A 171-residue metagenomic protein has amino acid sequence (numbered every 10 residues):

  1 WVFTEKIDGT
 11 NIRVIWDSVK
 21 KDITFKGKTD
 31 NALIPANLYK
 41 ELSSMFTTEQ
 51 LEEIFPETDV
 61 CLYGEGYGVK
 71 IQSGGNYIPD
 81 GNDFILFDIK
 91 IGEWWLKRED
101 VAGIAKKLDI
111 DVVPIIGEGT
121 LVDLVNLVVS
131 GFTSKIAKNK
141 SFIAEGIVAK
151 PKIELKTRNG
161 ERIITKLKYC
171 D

Functional and structural regions predicted by a protein language model:
W1-D171: Core nucleotide-handling region used for phosphoryl-transfer chemistry
